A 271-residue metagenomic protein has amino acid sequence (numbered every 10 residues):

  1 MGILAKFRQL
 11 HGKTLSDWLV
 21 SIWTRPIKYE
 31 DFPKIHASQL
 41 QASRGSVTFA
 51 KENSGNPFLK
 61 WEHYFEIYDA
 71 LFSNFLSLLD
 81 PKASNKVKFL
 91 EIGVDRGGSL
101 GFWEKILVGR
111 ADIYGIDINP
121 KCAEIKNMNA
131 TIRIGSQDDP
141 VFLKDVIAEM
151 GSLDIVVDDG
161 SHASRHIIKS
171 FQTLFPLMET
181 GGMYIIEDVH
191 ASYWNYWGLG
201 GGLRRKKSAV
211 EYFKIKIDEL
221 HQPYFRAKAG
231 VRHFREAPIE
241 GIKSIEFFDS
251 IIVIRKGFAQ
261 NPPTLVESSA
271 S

Functional and structural regions predicted by a protein language model:
M1-V157, S161-I186, H190-S271: A short alpha-helical cap/connector motif
